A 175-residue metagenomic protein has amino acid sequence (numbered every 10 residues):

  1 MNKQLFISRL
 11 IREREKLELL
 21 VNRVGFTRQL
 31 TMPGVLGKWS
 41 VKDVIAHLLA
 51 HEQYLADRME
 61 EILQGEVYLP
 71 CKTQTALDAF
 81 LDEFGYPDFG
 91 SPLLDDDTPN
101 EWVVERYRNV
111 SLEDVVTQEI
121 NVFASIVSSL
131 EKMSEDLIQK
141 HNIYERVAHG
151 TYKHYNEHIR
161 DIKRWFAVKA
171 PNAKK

Functional and structural regions predicted by a protein language model:
M1-K16: Extreme N-terminal tail/first-helix region
N2-L5, G85, P99-E113, I138-N142: Acidic/His metal-coordination segments adjacent to aromatic residues that form catalytic metal sites in metalloenzymes
R12, K16, Q118-N121, S125: Charged, amphipathic alpha-helical oligomerization/scaffolding segments
R28-D88, I120, A124-K175: Short, contiguous alpha-helical
R28-M32, Y107-V116: Short helix-to-loop capping/linker segments positioned immediately adjacent to catalytic or ligand/cofactor-binding
F89-E101: A structural motif
